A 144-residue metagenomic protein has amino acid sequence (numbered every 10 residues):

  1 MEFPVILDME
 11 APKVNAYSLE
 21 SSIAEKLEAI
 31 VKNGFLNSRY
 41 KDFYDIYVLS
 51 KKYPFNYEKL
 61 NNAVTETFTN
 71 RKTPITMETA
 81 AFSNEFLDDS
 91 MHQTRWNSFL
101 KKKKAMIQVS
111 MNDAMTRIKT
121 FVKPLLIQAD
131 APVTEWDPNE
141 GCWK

Functional and structural regions predicted by a protein language model:
M1-K144: Structured mid-to-C-terminal alpha-helical surface segments
